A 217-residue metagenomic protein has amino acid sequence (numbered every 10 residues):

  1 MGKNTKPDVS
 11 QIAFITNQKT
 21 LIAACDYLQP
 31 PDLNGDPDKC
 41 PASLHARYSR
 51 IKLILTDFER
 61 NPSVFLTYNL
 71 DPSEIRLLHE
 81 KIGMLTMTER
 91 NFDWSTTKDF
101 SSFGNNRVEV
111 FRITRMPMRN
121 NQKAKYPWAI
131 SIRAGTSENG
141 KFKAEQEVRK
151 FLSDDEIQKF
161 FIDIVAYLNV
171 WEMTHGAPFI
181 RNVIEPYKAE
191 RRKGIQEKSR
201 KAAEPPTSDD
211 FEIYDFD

Functional and structural regions predicted by a protein language model:
M1-S63: N-terminal "first-domain core" detector
V9-I12, E89-T97, R107-F111, S208-I213: Intrinsically disordered, low-complexity regions
K19-D32, P62, P72-H79, E109-M116 (+2 more regions): N-terminal, helix-rich and Lys/Arg-enriched segments in bacterial and organellar proteins
P37-L44, I54-F100: Compact, well-ordered interaction domains used in eukaryotic information-processing assemblies
A42-R47, Y68-P72, R119-K123, R149-Q158: Short, low-complexity cationic-aromatic patches
R50, T67, P127-A129: Beta-strand-rich binding-surface signature of beta-sandwich/beta-barrel folds used to engage anionic ligands
E80-M84, T88, T97-F151: Short, solvent-exposed interaction modules
R133-D217: Mixed-charge, glycine-accented linear interaction segment located at domain edges/termini
